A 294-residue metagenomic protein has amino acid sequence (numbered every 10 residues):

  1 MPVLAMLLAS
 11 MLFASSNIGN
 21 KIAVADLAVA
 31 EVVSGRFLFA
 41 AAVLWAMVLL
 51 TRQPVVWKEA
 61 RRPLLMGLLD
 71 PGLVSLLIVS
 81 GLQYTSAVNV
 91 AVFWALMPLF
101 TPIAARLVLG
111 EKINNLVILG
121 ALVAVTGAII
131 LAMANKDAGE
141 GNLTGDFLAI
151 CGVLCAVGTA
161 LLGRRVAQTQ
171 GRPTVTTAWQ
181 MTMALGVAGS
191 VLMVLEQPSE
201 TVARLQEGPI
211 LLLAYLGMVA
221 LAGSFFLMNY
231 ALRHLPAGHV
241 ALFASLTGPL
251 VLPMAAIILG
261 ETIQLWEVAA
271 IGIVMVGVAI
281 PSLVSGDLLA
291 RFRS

Functional and structural regions predicted by a protein language model:
M1-S34, A138-R165, G186-S190, L252 (+1 more regions): Glycine-/small-residue-enriched transmembrane alpha-helix faces in small-molecule transporters and effluxers
M1-V3, D26-A30, S34, V55-R61 (+3 more regions): Juxtamembrane helix-entry segments on the extracytoplasmic side of multipass membrane proteins
L12-N17, W45-W94, P102, I130 (+1 more regions): Specific transmembrane alpha-helical segments of multi-pass solute transporters/efflux pumps, especially DMT/EamA
A23, V32, R36, G81 (+7 more regions): Hydrophobic/aromatic residues within transmembrane alpha-helices of multi-pass small-molecule transporters
D26-L73, F100-T101, L154-L162, T177-Q197 (+2 more regions): Transmembrane alpha-helices of multi-pass small-molecule transport proteins
E31-A42, D70, I78-A121, A237-A256: Specific alpha-helical transmembrane segments that line the substrate/conduction pathway and gating interfaces
V33-G35, S75, V90-L96, L162-L185 (+1 more regions): Helix-helix packing/entry segments at the starts of transmembrane helices
L44, A104, I113-N135, V153-A156 (+4 more regions): Hydrophobic transmembrane alpha-helices of multi-pass small-molecule transport proteins
